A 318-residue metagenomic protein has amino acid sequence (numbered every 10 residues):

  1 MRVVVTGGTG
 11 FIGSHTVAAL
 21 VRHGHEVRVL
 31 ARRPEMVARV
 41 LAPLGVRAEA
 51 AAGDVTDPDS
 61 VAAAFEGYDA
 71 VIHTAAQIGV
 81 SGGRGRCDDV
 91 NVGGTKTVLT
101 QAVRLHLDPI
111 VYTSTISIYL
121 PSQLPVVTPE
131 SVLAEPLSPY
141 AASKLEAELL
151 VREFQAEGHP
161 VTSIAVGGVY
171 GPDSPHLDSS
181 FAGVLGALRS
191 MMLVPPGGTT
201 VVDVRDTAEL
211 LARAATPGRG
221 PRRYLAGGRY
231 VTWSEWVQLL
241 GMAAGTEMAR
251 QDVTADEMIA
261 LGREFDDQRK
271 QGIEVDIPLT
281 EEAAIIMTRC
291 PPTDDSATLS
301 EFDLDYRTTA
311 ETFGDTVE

Functional and structural regions predicted by a protein language model:
V3-H25: N-terminal Rossmann NAD(P)H-binding glycine-rich loop of SDR-like oxidoreductase domains
L44, A48-G93, Q101: NAD(P)H-binding glycine-rich loop region in Rossmannoid oxidoreductase-like domains and their noncatalytic homologs
V80, I116-P125, V169-P175: Conserved catalytic-site region of short-chain dehydrogenase/reductase
G93-Y140: Conserved Rossmann-fold NAD(P)-dependent oxidoreductase catalytic core, especially the SDR/UDP-sugar
S143: Active-site helix of classical SDR
L149-P172: Conserved beta-loop-beta element that borders a ligand/cofactor-binding pocket
G183-V202, D206, L210-R213: A conserved pocket-lining segment of Rossmann-fold NAD(P)-dependent short-chain dehydrogenase/reductase
L210-I277, D295, S300, R307-V317: Mid/C-terminal beta-alpha module of Rossmann-like enzyme folds, strongest in SDR-family dehydrogenases/epimerases
